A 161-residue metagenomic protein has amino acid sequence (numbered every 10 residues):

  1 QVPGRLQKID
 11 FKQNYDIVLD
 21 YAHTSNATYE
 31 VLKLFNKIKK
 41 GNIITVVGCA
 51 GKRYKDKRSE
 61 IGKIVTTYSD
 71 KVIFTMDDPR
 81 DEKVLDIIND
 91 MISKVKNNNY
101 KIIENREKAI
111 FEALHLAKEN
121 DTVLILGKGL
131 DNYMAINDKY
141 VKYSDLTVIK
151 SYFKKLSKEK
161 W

Functional and structural regions predicted by a protein language model:
Q1-W161: ATP-dependent carboxylate-amine ligase
